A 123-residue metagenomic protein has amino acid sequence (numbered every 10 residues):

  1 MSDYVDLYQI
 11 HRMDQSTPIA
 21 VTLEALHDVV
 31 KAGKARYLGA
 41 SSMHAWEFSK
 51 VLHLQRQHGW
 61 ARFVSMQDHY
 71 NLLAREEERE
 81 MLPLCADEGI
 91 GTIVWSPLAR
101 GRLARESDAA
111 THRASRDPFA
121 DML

Functional and structural regions predicted by a protein language model:
M1-P18: Active-site groove signature of glycoside hydrolases
M13-L123: Beta/alpha (TIM)-barrel catalytic core signal, keyed to glycine-rich beta->alpha loops juxtaposed to Asp/Glu that bind
